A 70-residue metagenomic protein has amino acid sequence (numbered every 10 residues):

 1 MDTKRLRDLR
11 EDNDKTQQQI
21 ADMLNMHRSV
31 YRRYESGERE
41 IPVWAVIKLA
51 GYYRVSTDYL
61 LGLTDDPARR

Functional and structural regions predicted by a protein language model:
M1-K4, A68-R70: A detector for short, charged/polar N-terminal pre-domain segments
K4-M23, K48: Short basic helix-loop element that most often maps to the first helix and adjoining turn of HTH DNA-binding modules
L6, I20, Y31-Y34, L60: Conserved hydrophobic/aromatic packing and binding residues within compact polymer-binding modules
N25, W44-Y59: DNA major-groove recognition helix of helix-turn-helix/homeodomain DNA-binding modules
N25-E40: Recognition helix of helix-turn-helix/homeodomain-like DNA-binding domains that insert into the DNA major groove
E38-K48, P67-R69: Short, basic-rich loop-to-helix N-cap that marks the start of a DNA-contacting helix
G51, L61-R70: Short, charged recognition helix plus adjacent turn of helix-turn-helix-like nucleic-acid-binding domains
